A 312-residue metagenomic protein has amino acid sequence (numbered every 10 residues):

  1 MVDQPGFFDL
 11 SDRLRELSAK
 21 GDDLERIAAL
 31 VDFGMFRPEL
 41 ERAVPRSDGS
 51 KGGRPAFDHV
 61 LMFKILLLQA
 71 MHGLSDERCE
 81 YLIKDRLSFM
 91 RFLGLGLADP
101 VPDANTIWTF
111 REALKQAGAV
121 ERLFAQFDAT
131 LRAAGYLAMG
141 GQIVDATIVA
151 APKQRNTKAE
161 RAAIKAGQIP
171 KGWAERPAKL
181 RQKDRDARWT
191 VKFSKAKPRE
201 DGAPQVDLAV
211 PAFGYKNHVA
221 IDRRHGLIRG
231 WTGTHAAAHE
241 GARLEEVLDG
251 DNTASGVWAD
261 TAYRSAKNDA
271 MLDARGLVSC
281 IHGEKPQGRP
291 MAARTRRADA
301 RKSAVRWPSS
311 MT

Functional and structural regions predicted by a protein language model:
M1-R42: Charged, often Cys/His-bearing segments associated with DNA-binding zinc-finger transcription factors
E25-L67, M71: Basic, short loop/linker segments at the boundary and entry of helix-turn-helix/winged-helix-like folds
F36, E80-Y81, M90-R91, R289: A detector of single, family-specific signature residues that are central to catalytic or substrate-handling motifs
F36, L40, K302-T312: Short amphipathic alpha-helical "interface-anchor" segments enriched in bulky aromatics
D48-K51, R294-V305: Short, solvent-exposed helix-loop connector elements
D58, E77, Y81-K84, L93-G94 (+3 more regions): Polybasic low-complexity intrinsically disordered regions
A242, G288-T295: Short, charged, surface-exposed secondary-structure boundary motifs
